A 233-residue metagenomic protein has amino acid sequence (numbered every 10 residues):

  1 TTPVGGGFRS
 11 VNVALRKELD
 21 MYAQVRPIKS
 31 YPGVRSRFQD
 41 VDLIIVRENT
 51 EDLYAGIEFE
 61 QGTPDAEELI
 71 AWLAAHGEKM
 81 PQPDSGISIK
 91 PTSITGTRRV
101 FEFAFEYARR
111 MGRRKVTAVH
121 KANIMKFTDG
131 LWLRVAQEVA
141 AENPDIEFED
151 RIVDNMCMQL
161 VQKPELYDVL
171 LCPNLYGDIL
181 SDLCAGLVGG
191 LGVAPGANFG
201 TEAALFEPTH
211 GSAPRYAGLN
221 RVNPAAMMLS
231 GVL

Functional and structural regions predicted by a protein language model:
T1-A74, G86-I87, L175: N-terminal glycine-rich phosphate/adenylate-binding segment common to multiple enzyme folds
V4, F8, N12, S93-F101 (+5 more regions): Generic structural signal for well-ordered, non-membrane alpha-helical segments in soluble metabolic enzymes
F8, A55-E60, F127-W132, L160-K163 (+1 more regions): Short acidic, glycine/serine/threonine-rich loops at helix termini
L15, L19, A23, R47-T50 (+6 more regions): Structural signal for hydrophobic packing residues in well-ordered secondary-structure cores of soluble enzyme domains
R16-P32, N143-R151, V193-E207: Short, acidic/small-residue loops that bind anionic groups at enzyme active sites
D20-M21, Q39-L43, M111-R114, N143-D145 (+5 more regions): Short coil/turn connectors at secondary-structure junctions
E67-D154: Glycine-rich phosphate/diphosphate-binding loop of Rossmann-like nucleotide-binding domains
Q159-L233: Glycine-rich phosphate/nucleotide-binding loop
